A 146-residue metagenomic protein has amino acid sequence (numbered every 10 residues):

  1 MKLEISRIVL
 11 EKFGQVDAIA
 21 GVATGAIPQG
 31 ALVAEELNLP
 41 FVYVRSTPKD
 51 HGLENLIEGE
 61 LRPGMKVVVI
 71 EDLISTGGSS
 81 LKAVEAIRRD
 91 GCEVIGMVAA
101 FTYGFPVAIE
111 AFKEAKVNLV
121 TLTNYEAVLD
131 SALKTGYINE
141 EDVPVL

Functional and structural regions predicted by a protein language model:
M1-Q15: Active-site-facing substrate-recognition patch
R7, E11, A31, E35 (+2 more regions): Short, well-ordered alpha-helices that flank and scaffold nucleotide-derived cofactor binding pockets
E11-F13, G59-P63, D90, A111: Solvent-exposed alpha-helices and their adjacent loops that cap or buttress functional pockets in soluble metabolic
G14-G25, V98: Short glycine-rich phosphate-binding loop at a beta-alpha junction
D17, M65, I95: Conserved acidic residues
T24, G30-V68, T76-K82: Short, glycine/charge-rich flexible loops or terminal/linker lids adjacent to PRPP-binding catalytic cores
E85-L146: PRPP-dependent phosphoribosyltransferase catalytic core
